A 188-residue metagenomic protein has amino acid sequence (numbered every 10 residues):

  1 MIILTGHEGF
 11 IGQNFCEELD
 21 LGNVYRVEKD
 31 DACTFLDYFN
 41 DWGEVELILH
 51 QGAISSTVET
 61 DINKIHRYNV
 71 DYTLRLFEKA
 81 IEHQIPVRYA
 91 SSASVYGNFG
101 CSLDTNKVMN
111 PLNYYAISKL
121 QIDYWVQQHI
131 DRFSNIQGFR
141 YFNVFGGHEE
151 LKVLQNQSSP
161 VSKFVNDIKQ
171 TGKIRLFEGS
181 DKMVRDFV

Functional and structural regions predicted by a protein language model:
M1-L21: N-terminal Rossmann NAD(P)H-binding glycine-rich loop of SDR-like oxidoreductase domains
D20-N40: Adenosine-cofactor binding site in Rossmann-like domains, unifying the SAM/SAH pocket of S-adenosylmethionine-dependent
D37-Y68, K79: NAD(P)H-binding glycine-rich loop region in Rossmannoid oxidoreductase-like domains and their noncatalytic homologs
T57-Y72, L103-P111: Short alpha-helical oligomerization interface
L74-Y114, Q137: Conserved Rossmann-fold NAD(P)-dependent oxidoreductase catalytic core, especially the SDR/UDP-sugar
Y96-G97, N113-Y114, F139-S159: Flexible, glycine-rich beta-alpha linker
N110-F142, V165-Q170: Active-site Tyr-X1-5-Lys
F142-V153, K163-V188: A conserved pocket-lining segment of Rossmann-fold NAD(P)-dependent short-chain dehydrogenase/reductase
